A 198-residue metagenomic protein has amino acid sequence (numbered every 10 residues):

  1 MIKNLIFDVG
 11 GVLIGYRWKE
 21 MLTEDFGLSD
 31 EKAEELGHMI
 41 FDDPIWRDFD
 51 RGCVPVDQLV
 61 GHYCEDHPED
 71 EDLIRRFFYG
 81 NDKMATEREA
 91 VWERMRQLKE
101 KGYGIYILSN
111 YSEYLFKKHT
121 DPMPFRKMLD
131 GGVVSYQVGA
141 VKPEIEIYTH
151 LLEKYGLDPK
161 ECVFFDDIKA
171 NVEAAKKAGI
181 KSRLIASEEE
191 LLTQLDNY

Functional and structural regions predicted by a protein language model:
M1-F41, K177: Active-site neighborhood of HAD-like aspartate-dependent phosphohydrolases
M1-K3, F7, S112-E113, K117-Y198: Asp-based, Mg2+/Mn2+-dependent phosphohydrolase catalytic module
D8-G11, G52, L98, I107 (+2 more regions): Generic structural signal for small/hydrophobic residues in well-ordered secondary structure, especially within
E20-M21, P44, Q58, H62 (+5 more regions): Alpha-helical elements of Rossmann-like donor-binding domains used by nucleotide-donor carbohydrate transfer enzymes
A33-M39, I45-D48, F77-M84, E89: Helical cap/lid subdomains and adjacent loops of hydrolase enzymes that gate the active-site channel and determine
W46-F77: A metal-dependent, Asp-based hydrolase signature
D57, D72-Y106, K117, I145: Short, acidic loop-to-helix structural element flanking the phosphoryl-transfer center in phosphate-processing enzymes
